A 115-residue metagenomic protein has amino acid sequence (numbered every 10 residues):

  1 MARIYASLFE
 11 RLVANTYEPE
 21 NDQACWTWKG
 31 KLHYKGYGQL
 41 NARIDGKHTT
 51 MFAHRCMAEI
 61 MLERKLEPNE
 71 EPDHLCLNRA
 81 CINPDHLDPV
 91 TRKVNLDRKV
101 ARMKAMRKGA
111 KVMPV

Functional and structural regions predicted by a protein language model:
M1-P72, L77-V115: Conserved recognition-core residues within compact binding domains
